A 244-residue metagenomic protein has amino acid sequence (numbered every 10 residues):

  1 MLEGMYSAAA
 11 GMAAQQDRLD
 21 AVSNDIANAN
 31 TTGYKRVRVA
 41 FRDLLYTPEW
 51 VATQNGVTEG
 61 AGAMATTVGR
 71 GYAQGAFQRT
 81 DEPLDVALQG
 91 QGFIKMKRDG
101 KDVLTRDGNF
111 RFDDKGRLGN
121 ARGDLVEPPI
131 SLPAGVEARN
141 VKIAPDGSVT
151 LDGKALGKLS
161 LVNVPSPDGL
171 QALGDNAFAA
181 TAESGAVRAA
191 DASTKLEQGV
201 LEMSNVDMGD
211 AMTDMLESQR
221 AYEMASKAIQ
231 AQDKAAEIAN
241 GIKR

Functional and structural regions predicted by a protein language model:
M1-R244: Amphipathic alpha-helical polymerization modules
